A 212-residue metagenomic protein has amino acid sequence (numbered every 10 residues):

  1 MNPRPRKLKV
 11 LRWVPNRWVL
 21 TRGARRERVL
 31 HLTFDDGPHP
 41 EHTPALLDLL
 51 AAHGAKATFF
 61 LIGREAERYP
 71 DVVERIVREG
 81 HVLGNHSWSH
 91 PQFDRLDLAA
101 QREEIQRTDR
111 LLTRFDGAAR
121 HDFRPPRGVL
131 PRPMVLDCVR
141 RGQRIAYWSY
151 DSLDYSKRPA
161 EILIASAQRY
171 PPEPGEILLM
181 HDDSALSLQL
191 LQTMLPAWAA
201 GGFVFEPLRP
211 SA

Functional and structural regions predicted by a protein language model:
N2-L96, A100, E104, L111 (+2 more regions): Active-site beta->alpha N-cap acidic-glycine motif
R25-R26, Y170-E173: Extracellular/periplasmic catalytic domains that process cell-envelope and extracellular macromolecules
F34-D36, L61-G63, N85-S87, P125-R127 (+3 more regions): A cross-domain feature marking catalytic cores of carbohydrate-active enzymes and several ubiquitous metabolic/repair
D35, L50, F59, L83 (+5 more regions): Divalent metal-coordination and catalytic microenvironments
H39-P40, E65-A66, P131, S184-S187: Alpha-helix N-cap/loop-to-helix initiation residues
A45-L46, D71-R75, P133-D137, L190-M194: A short acidic, amphipathic alpha-helical/loop segment
V129-P171, F203-A212: His/Asp/Glu-enriched short active-site or ligand-binding loop at hydrolase and phosphoryl-transfer sites
E173-S211: Catalytic grooves of carbohydrate-active enzymes
